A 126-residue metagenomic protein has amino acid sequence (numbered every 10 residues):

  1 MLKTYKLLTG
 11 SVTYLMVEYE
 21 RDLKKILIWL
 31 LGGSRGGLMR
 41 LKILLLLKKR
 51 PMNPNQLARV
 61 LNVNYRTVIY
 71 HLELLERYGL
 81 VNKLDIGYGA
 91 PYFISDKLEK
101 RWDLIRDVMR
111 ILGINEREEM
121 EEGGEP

Functional and structural regions predicted by a protein language model:
T4-L27, D96-P126: Amphipathic alpha-helical dimerization/coiled-coil segments that flank or bridge DNA-binding/regulatory modules
G32-R40, E99: Short helix-coil-helix linker/hinge
G37, D85-P91: Short, Lys/Arg-rich nucleic-acid/phosphate-binding segment
L38, K49-N53: Short capping segments at the starts of secondary-structure elements
L41-L45: Pre-recognition alpha-helix immediately N-terminal to the DNA-recognition helix within helix-turn-helix or winged-helix
Q56-V60: A short acidic, leucine-rich amphipathic alpha-helix
G79: Glycine-centered, phosphate/nucleic-acid-interacting loop/turn motifs that mediate DNA/RNA or nucleotide
